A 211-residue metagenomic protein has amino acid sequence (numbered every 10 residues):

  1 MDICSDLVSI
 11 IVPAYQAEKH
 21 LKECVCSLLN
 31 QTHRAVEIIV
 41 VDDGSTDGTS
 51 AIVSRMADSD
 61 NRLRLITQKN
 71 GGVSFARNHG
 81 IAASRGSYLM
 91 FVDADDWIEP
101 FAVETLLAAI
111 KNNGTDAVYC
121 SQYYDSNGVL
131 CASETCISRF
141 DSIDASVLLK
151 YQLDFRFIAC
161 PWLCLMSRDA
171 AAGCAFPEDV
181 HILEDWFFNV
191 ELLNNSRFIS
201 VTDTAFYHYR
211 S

Functional and structural regions predicted by a protein language model:
M1-S211: Nucleotide-sugar donor-binding/catalytic module of glycosyltransferases that assemble extracellular/cell-envelope
